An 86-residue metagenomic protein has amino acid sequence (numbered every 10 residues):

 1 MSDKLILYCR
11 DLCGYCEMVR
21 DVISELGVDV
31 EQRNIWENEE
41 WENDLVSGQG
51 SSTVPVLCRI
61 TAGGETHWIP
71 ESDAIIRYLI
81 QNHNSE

Functional and structural regions predicted by a protein language model:
M1-E31: Local sequence-structure signature of Cys/Sec-based thiol-disulfide redox active-site neighborhoods
V28-W41: Thiol-based oxidoreductase modules, predominantly thioredoxin-like and allied folds used for disulfide exchange
E42-V46: Short, charge-rich, low-complexity interaction segments located in flexible loops at or near secondary-structure
G48-C58: Structural micro-motif
T61-E86: Non-catalytic, surface beta->alpha helical segment in thiol-disulfide oxidoreductase systems
